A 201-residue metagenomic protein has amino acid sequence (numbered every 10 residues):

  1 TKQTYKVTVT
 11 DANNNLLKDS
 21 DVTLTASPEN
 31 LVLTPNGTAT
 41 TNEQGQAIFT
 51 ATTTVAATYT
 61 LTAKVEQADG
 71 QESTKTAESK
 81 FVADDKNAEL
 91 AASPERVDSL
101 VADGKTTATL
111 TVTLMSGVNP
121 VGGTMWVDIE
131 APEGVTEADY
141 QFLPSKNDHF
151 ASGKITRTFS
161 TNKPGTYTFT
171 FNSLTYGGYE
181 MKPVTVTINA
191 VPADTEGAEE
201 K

Functional and structural regions predicted by a protein language model:
T1-K201: The feature marks long extracellular or luminal low-complexity segments
